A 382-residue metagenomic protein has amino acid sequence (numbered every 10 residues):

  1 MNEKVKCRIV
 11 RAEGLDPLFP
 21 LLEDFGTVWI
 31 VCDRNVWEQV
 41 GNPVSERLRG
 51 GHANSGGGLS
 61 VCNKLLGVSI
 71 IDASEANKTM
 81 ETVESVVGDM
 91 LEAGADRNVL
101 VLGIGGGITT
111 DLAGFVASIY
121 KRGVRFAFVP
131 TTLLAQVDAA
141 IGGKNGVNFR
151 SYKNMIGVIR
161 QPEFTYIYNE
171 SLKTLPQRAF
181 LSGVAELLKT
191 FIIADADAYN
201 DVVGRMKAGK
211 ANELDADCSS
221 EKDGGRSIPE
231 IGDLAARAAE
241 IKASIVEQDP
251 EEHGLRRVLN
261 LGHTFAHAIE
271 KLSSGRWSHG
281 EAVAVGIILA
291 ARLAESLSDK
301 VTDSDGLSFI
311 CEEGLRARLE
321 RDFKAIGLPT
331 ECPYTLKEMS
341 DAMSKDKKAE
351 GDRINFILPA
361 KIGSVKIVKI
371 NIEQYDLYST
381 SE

Functional and structural regions predicted by a protein language model:
M1-L100, K189: ATP/NTP phosphate-donor binding region
R8, F115-K207: A glycine/threonine-rich phosphate-anchoring loop and its flanking beta-alpha core in nucleotide/phosphate-binding
V87-I104, D111-F128: Non-catalytic interfacial helical region
I108-F115, Q136, A268: Short glycine/serine/threonine-rich phosphate/pyrophosphate-binding segments that cradle anionic phosphate groups
A185-L187, A211, T302-D303, L307-E382: C-terminal charged capping/lid subdomain of soluble metabolic enzymes
R205, G209-D215, I228-K337: Active-site segments that bind and position negatively charged phosphate/pyrophosphate groups
